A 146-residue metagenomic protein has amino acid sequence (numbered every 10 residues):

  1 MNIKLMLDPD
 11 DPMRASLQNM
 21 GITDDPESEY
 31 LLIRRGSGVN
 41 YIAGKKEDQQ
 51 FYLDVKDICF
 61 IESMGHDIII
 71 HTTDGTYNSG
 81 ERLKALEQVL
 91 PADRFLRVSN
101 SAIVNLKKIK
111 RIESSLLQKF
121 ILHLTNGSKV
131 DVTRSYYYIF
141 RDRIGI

Functional and structural regions predicted by a protein language model:
M1-R35: N-terminal regulatory/sensing modules of transcriptional regulators
M6-L7, V130-T133: Active-site-adjacent beta-strand anchor residues
E27-T125, K129-D131: Conserved binding/recognition cores within well-folded domains
S135, I139-I146: Charged phosphate-binding loop/patch that engages nucleotide di/tri-phosphates or the phosphate backbone of nucleic
